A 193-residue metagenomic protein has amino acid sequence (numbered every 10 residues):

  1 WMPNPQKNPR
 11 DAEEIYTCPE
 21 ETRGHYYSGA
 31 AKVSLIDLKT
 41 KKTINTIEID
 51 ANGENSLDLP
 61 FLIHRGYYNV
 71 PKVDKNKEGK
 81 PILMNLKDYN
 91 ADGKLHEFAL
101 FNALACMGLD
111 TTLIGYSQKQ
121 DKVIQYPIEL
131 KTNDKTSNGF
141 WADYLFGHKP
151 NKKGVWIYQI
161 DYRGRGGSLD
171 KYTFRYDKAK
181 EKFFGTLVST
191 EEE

Functional and structural regions predicted by a protein language model:
W1-K41, K135-E193: Acidic, small-residue rich beta-repeat scaffolds with periodic aromatic anchors
N4-P60, N85-L95, F101-G108: Generic signature of mature, soluble extracytoplasmic domains
I44-A51, V123-N133, F184-E191: Beta-propeller fold detector
T46, T111-L113, K171-T173: Well-ordered beta-strand positions in beta-sheet-rich domains
I49-I82, N133-A142, E191-E193: Repeat-based blade/solenoid architectures
N76, I82-D92, G147-K149: Acidic, divalent-cation-chelating loop motifs in proteins
L83-N85, D110, D170: Residue-level marker for the onset of beta-strands and adjacent loop->beta junctions in well-ordered domains
L95-L100, L104-F140: Short helix-loop boundary/capping segments
